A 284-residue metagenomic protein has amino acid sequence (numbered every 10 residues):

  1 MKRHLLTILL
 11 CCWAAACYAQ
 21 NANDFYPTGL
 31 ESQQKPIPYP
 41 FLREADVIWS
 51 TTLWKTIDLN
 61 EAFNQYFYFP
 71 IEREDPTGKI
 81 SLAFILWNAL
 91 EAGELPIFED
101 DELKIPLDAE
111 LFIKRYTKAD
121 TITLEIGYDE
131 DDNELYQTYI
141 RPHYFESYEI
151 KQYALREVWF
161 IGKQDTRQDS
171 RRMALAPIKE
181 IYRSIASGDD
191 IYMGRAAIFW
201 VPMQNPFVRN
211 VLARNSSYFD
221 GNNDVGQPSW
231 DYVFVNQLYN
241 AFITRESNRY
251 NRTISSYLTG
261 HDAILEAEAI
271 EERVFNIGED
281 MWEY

Functional and structural regions predicted by a protein language model:
M1-F25: Bacterial Sec-dependent N-terminal signal peptides
R3, Y144-F145, G162-D169, D189-Y192: A general structural signal for short secondary-structure junctions and capping/turn motifs
A14, S184-I185, I198, F207: Intrinsically disordered or highly flexible coil/loop and linker segments, enriched in small and charged/polar residues
Q20-K163, M203-Y284: A domain-level signal for the mature, folded cores of soluble proteins
Y148-I150, Q168-R172, A196-I198: Extracytoplasmic
R167, R172-D190: Extended serine/threonine-enriched, polar tracts that run as long, contiguous segments within proteins
I191-F207: Short secondary-structure subsegments characteristic of cysteine-rich extracellular domains
